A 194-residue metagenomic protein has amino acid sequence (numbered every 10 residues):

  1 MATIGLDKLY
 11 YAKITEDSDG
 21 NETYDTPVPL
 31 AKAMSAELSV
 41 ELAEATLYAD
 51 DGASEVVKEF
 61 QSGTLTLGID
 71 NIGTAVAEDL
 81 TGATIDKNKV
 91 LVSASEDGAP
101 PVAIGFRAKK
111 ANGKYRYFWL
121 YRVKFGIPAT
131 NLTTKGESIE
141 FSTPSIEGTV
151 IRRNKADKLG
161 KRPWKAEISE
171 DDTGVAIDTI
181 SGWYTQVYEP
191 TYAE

Functional and structural regions predicted by a protein language model:
M1-A77, F125-T143: Solvent-exposed edge beta-strands and adjacent loop segments that serve as assembly or binding interfaces
K8-L9, E22, T46, Y115 (+4 more regions): Intrinsically disordered, low-complexity segments enriched in small/polar residues
D25-L30, Y117-V123, G160-S169: Short amphipathic beta-strand/extended segments with alternating polar/hydrophobic composition
M34, I104-F106, E167: Intrinsic disorder/low-complexity segments
S39, D79-G82, Y117-W119, N131-K135 (+1 more regions): Surface-exposed beta-strand edges and their flanking turn/coil or helix-capping segments
E55-Y121: Structured, beta-strand-rich domain cores that present glycine/charged loop surfaces used to bind extended ligands
P128-E194: Mixed-charge, glycine-accented linear interaction segment located at domain edges/termini
